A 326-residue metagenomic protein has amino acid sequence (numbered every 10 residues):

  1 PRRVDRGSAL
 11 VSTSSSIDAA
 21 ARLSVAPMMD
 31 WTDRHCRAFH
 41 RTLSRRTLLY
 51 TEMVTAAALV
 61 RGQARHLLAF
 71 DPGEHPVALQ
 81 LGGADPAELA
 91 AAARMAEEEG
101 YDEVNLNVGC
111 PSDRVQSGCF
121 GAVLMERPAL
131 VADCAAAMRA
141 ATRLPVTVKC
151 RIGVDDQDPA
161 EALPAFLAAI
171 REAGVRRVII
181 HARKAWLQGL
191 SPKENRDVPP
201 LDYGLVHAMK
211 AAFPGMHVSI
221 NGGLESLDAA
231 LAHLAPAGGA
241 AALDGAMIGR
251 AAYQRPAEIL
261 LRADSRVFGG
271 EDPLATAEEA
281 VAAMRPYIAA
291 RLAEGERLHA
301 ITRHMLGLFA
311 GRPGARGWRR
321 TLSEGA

Functional and structural regions predicted by a protein language model:
R2-M29, H35, D133-A136, A141-R143 (+4 more regions): Alpha/beta catalytic cores of nucleotide-metabolism and tRNA/nucleoside-modifying enzymes
S12-T13, I17, M28-D102: Glycine-rich, positively charged N-terminal anion/phosphate-binding segment
A19-A21, A57-P76, C110, Q116-G118 (+2 more regions): N-terminal small/glycine-rich loop or linker at the start of catalytic domains across soluble metabolic enzymes
V25, H40, E52, L79 (+6 more regions): Conserved, mostly hydrophobic/aromatic
P27, M53, L81-G83, V108 (+4 more regions): A cross-domain feature marking catalytic cores of carbohydrate-active enzymes and several ubiquitous metabolic/repair
T51, D102-S112, A173-K184, I248-A251: Non-cysteine beta-strand/loop elements that form the S-adenosyl-L-methionine
P76-T147, R151-P159: Active-site beta->alpha loop and helix N-cap motifs at the rims of alpha/beta catalytic domains
D113-L130, A160-E161, G189-D202, V267-E271: Glycine-rich tight-turn/loop motif centered on a GG-T
